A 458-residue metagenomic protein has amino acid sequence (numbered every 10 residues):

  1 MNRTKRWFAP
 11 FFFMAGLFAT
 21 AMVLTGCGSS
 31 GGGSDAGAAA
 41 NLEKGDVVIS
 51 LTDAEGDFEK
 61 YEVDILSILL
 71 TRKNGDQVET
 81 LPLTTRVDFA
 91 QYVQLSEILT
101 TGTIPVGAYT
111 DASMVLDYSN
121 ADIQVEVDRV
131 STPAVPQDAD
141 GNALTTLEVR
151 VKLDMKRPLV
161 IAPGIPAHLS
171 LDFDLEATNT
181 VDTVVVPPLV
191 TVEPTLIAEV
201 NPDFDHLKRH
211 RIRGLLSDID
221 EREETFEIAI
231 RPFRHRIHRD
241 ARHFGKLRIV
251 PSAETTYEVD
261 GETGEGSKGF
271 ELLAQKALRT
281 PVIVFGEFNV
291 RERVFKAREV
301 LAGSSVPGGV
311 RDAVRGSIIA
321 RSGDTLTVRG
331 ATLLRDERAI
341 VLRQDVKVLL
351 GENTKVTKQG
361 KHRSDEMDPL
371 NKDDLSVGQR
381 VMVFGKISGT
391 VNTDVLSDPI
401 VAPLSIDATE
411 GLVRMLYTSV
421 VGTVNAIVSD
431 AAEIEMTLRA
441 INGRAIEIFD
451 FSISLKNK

Functional and structural regions predicted by a protein language model:
N2-A15: Bacterial N-terminal signal peptides that target proteins for export
F18-A21: Alpha-helical transmembrane segments
V23-G26: C-terminal motif of bacterial Sec signal peptides marking the signal peptidase cleavage site
G28-L334, Q344-D345, L349-K355, K361 (+2 more regions): A short, solvent-exposed, low-complexity linear motif enriched for acidic/polar residues with Pro/Gly/Ser/Thr
R338-A339: Acidic/His-rich catalytic or pseudo-catalytic neighborhoods that scaffold and/or coordinate enzyme active centers
